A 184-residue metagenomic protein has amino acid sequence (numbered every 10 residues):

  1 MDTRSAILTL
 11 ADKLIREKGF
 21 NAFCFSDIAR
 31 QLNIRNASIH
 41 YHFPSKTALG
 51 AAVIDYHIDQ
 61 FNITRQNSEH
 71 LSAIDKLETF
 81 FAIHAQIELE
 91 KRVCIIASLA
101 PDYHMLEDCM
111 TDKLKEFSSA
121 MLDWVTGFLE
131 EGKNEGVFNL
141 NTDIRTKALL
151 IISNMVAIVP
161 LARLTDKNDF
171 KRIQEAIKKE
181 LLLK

Functional and structural regions predicted by a protein language model:
A6, L10, L14-A48, A52: Helix-turn-helix
A51, E78, L122-E130, I144-A148 (+1 more regions): An amphipathic alpha-helix signature
A52, R65-R92, I144-I151: Hydrophobic alpha-helical connector segments
D55-F61: Short, basic, alpha-helical segments at the C-terminal edge of helix-turn-helix-like DNA-binding modules
N62, Q66-N67, D75, L89-E90 (+1 more regions): Amphipathic alpha-helical packing segments from all-alpha helical-bundle domains
L89-C109: Amphipathic alpha-helical segments used for helix-helix packing
C109-K115, S119, K133-E180: Hydrophobic/aromatic-rich alpha-helical bundle segments in the mid-to-C-terminal region
